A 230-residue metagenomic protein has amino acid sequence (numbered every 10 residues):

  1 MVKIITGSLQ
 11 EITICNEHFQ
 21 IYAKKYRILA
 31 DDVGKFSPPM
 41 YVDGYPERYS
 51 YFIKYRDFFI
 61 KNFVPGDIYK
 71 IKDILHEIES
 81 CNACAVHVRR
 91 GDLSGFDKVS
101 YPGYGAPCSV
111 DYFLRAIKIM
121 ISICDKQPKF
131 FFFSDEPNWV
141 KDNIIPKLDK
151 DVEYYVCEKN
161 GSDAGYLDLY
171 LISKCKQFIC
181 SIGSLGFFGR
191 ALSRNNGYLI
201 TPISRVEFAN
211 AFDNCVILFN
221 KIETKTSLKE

Functional and structural regions predicted by a protein language model:
M1-Q127, L218, T224-T226: Secretory-pathway luminal glycosyltransferase catalytic domains
I123-I217: Donor-binding and catalytic core of enzymes assembling or modifying cell-surface/extracellular glycoconjugates
A209-A211, K221-E230: Aromatic/acidic, Gly/Pro-rich catalytic loop(s) in extracytoplasmic/lumenal soluble domains of multi-pass membrane
